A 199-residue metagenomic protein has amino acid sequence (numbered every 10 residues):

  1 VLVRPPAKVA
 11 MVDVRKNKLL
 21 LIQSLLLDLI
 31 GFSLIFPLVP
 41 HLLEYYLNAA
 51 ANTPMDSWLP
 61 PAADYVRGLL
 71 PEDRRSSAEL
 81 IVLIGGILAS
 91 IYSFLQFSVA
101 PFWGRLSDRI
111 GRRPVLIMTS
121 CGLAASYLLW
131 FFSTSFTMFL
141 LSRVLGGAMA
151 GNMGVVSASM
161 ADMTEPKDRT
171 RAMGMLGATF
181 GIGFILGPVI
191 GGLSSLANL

Functional and structural regions predicted by a protein language model:
R15-P61: Pair of pore-lining "gating" transmembrane helices in MFS-fold secondary transporters
L26, S126, T137-G151: Hydrophobic core of transmembrane alpha-helices in multi-pass small-molecule transporters, especially MFS/SLC-type
L42-Q96: Extracellular/periplasmic helix-loop-helix junction of adjacent transmembrane segments in MFS-like secondary
L43-E44, L106-S107, I190-N198: Interfacial helix-cap and linker-helix signal at transmembrane-aqueous boundaries of multi-pass secondary transporters
A89, S93-P101, G151, F184-I185: Residue-level signature of mid-helix packing/kink "hotspots" within the transmembrane helices of 12-pass Major
F97-T134: Conserved MFS/SLC helix-loop-helix module at the cytosolic interface between two early adjacent transmembrane helices
S142-F180: Cytoplasmic helix-loop-helix junction between adjacent transmembrane helices in 12-TM secondary transporters
M173-G191, S195: Glycine-rich segments within core transmembrane alpha-helices of 12-TM secondary carriers
